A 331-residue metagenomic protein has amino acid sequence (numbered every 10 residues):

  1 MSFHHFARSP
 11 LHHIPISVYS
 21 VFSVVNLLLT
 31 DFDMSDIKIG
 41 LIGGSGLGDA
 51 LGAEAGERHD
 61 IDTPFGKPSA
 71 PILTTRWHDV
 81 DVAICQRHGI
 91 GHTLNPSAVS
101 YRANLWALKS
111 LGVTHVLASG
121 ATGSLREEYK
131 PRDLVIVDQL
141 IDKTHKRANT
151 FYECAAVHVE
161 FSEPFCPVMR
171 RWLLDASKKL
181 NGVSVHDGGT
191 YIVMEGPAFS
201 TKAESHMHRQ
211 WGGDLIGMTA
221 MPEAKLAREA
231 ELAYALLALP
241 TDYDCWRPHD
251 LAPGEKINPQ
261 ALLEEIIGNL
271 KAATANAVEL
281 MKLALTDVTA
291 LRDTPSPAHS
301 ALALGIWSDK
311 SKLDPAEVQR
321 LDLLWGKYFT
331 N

Functional and structural regions predicted by a protein language model:
M1-D33: Intrinsic disorder/low-complexity segments
D33-S162, F329-N331: Metabolite-binding pocket within alpha/beta catalytic cores that recognizes anionic/polar moieties
K109-G112, R209, R228: Non-catalytic positions within long, well-ordered alpha-helices that form the structural scaffold/packing of enzyme
V168, W172-V183, L280-D287: Generic non-transmembrane alpha-helical segments
K179-D214: Active-site/ligand-binding-proximal alpha/beta "capping" segment
M218-L262: Zn-dependent metallopeptidase/amidohydrolase metal-coordination segment
W246-A303: His/Asp/Glu-rich mid-to-C-terminal helical/loop segments that flank catalytic regions of hydrolases
P295-N331: A short, charged, Gly/Pro-tolerant segment at domain boundaries
